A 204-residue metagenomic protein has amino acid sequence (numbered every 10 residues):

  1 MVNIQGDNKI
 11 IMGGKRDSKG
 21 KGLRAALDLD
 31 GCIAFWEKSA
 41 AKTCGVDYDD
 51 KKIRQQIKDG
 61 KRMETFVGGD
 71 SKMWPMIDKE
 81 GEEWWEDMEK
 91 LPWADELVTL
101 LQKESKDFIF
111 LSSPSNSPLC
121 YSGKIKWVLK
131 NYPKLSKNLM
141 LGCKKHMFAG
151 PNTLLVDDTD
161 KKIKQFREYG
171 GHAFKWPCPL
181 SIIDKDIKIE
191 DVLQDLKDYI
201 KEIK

Functional and structural regions predicted by a protein language model:
M1-L23, D198-K204: Charge-dense, intrinsically disordered terminal/linker segments
I10-M76: Active-site neighborhood of HAD-like aspartate-dependent phosphohydrolases
G20-G22, S105, G150-N152: A general structural motif
M76-E83: Short glycine/proline- and acidic residue-enriched helix-loop micro-motifs that form flexible lids or anion-recognition
W84-K90, A94-K124, V128: Substrate-recognition element of Asp-dependent hydrolases with the DxDx(T/V) motif
L111-L154, D160-K164: Substrate-recognition "cap/lid" segment bordering the active-site pocket of phosphatases
L154-D195: Acidic, Mg2+-coordinating phosphoryl-transfer loop and its flanking beta/alpha structural elements, shared across
